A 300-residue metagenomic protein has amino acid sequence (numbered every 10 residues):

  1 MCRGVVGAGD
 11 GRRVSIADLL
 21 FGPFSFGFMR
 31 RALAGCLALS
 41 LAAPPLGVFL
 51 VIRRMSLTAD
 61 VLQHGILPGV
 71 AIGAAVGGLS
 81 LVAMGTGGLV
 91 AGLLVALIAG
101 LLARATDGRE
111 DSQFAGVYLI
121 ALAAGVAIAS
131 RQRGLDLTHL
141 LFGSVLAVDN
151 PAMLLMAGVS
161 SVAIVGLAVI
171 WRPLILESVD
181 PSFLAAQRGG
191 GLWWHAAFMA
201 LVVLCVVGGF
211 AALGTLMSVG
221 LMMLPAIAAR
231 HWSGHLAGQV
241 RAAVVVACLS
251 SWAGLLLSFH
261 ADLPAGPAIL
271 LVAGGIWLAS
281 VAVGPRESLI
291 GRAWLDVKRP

Functional and structural regions predicted by a protein language model:
M1-R13: N-terminal amphipathic/basic-hydrophobic helices that include classical n-h-c signal peptides and signal-anchor
G11-E177, L192-V297: Alpha-helical transmembrane segments in inner-membrane proteins
A185-G191: Short helix-to-coil transition segments within interhelical loops that connect adjacent transmembrane helices
